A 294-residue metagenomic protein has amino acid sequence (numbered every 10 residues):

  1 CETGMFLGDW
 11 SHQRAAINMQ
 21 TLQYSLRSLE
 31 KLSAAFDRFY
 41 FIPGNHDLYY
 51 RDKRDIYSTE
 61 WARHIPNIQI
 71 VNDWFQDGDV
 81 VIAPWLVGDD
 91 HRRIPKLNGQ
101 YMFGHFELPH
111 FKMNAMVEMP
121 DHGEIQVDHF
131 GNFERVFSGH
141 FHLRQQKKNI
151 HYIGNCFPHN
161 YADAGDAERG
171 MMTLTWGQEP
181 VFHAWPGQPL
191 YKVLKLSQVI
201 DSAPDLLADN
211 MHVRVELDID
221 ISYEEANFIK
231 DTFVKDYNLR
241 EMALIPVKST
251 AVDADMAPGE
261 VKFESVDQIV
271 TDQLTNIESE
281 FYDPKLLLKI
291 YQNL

Functional and structural regions predicted by a protein language model:
C1-F75, H129-F133: Core catalytic region of metal-dependent phosphoesterases/phosphodiesterases, especially metallo-beta-lactamase-like
M5, I82, Y101-H105, F137 (+1 more regions): Structural motif
G8-D9, G44-N45, H105, G139-H140 (+1 more regions): Active-site glycine-centered loops adjacent to acidic/histidine catalytic or metal-binding residues that shape
L32-A35, P95-N98, V127-N132, L206-D209: Short, conserved loop/helix-junction motifs that constitute active-site signature segments in enzyme catalytic cores
P66-Q69, G78-V81, G99-M102, A115-V117 (+3 more regions): Active-site regions of enzymes building and remodeling cell-envelope glycoconjugates
W74-D128: Binuclear metal-dependent hydrolase catalytic cores centered on His/Asp/Glu-rich metal-binding motifs
L108, N114-E179: Conserved beta-sheet core of the metallophosphoesterase superfamily
M171, T175-L294: Accessory, non-catalytic peripheral segments of nucleic-acid enzymes
